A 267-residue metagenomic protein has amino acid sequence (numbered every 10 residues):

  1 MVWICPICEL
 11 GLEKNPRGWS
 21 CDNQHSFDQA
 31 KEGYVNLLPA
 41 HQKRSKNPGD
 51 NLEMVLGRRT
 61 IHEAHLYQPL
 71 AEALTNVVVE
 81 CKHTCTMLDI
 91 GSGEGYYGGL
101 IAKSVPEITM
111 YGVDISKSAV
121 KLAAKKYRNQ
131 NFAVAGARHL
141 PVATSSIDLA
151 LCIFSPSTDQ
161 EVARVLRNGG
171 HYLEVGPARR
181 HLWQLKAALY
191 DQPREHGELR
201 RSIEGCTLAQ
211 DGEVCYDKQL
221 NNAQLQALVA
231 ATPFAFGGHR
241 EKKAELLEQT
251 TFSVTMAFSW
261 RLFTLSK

Functional and structural regions predicted by a protein language model:
M1-N47: N-terminal auxiliary segments of SAM/dcSAM-dependent transferases
R44, G49-L70: Class I SAM-dependent methyltransferase Rossmann-like catalytic core, especially the SAM/SAH-binding loop
T84-G93: Conserved class I S-adenosyl-L-methionine
E94-P106: Conserved SAM-binding loop of SAM-dependent methyltransferases across substrates and taxa, primarily the Class I
D114-S118: Conserved SAM/SAH-binding beta-strand->alpha-helix loop
D159-H171: A short glycine-rich, Lys/Arg-flanked "PGG" loop and its adjoining helix->strand segment in the class I
G169-R179: Conserved beta-strand signature within the Rossmann-like core of class I S-adenosyl-L-methionine
V214-K267: Conserved Class I S-adenosyl-L-methionine
